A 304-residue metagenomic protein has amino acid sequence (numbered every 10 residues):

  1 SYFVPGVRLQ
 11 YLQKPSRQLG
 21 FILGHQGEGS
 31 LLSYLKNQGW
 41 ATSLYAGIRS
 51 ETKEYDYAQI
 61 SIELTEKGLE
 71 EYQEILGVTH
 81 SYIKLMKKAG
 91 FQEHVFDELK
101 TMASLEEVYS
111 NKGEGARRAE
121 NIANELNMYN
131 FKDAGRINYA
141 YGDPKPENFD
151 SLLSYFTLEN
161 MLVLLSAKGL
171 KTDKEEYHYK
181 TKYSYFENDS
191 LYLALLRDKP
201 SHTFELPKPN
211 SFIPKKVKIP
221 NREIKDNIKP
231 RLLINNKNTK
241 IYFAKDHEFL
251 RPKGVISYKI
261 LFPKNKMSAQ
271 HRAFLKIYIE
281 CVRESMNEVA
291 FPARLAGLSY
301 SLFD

Functional and structural regions predicted by a protein language model:
S1-D304: Mature, solvent-exposed C-terminal subdomains and processed small-chain segments of exported/organellar
